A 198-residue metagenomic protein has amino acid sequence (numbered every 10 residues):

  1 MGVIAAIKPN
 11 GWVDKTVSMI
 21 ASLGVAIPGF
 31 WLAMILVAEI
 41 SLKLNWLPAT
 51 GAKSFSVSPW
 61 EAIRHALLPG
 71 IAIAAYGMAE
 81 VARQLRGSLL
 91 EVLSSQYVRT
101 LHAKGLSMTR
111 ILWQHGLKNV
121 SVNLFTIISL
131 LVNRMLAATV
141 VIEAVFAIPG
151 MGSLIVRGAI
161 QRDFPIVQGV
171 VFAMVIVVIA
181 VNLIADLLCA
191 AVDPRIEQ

Functional and structural regions predicted by a protein language model:
M1-V13, G29, L42, W46 (+1 more regions): Alpha-helical transmembrane segments of integral membrane proteins, especially multi-pass inner/plasma-membrane
W12-A26: N-terminal signal-anchor/first transmembrane alpha helix
I27-I35: Transmembrane alpha-helices and their membrane-interface boundaries in multi-pass membrane transporters and channels
I35-L42: Juxtamembrane non-transmembrane "cap" segments at the membrane-aqueous interface of multi-pass membrane proteins
L47, A52: Short clusters of hydrophobic/aromatic residues that line enzyme substrate/ligand-binding pockets
